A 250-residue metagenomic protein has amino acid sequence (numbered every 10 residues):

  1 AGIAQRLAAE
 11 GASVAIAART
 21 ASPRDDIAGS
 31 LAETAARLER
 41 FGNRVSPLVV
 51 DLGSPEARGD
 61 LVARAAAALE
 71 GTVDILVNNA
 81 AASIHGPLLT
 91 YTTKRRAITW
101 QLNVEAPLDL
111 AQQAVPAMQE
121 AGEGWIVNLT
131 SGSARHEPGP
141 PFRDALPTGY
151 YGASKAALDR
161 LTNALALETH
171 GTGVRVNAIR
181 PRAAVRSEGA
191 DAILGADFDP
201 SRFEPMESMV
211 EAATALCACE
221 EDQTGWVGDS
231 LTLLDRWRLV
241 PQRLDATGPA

Functional and structural regions predicted by a protein language model:
A1-A17: Canonical Rossmann dinucleotide-binding motif of NAD(H)/NADP(H)-dependent dehydrogenases/reductases, specifically
A12-E33: Conserved glycine-rich Rossmann-like NAD(P)H-binding loop of the short-chain dehydrogenase/reductase
A28-G29, G59, S83-A97, P138-A145: Conserved mid-core segment of classical short-chain dehydrogenase/reductases
N43-R44, G71-V73, P87, M118-G132 (+2 more regions): Active-site loop of short-chain dehydrogenase/reductase
D74, A82-I84, L89-D109, E123 (+2 more regions): Catalytic Tyr-X3-Lys loop
L102-E120, A134, A166-L167: Amphipathic alpha-helical dimer-interface segment in Rossmann-like NAD(P)H-dependent oxidoreductases
W125-A157, T162-G171, A183-V185: Catalytic loop of short-chain dehydrogenase/reductase
G171, A178, F198-A250: C-terminal helical subdomain
